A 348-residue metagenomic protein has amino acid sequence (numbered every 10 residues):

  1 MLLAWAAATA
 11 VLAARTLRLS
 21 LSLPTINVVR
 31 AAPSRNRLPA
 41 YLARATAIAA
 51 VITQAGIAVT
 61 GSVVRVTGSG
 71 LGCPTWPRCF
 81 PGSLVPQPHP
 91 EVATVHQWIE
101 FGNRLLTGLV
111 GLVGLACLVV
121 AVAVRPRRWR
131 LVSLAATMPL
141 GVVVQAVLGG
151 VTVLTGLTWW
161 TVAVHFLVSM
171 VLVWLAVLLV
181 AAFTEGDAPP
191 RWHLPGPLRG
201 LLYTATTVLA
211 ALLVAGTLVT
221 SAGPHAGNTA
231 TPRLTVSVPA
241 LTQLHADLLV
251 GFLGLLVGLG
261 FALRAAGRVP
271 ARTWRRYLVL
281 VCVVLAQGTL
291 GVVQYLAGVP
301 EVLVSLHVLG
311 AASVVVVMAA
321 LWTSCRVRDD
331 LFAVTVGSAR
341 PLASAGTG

Functional and structural regions predicted by a protein language model:
W5-L12, V110-A116, S169-T184, L248-L259 (+1 more regions): Hydrophobic cores of alpha-helical transmembrane segments in multi-pass inner/ER membrane proteins, independent
R44-G70, A210-A215: N-terminal signal-anchor transmembrane alpha helix
T53, L140-G141, R199-T220: Alpha-helical transmembrane segments of multi-pass integral membrane proteins
V64-C73, V143-F166, A222-R233, G288-A312: Interfacial helix-loop-helix junctions of multi-pass membrane proteins
R65-E100: Extracytosolic (periplasmic/ER-lumenal) interhelical loops and adjacent juxtamembrane/interface segments of multi-pass
H89-V110, L241-H245: Individual transmembrane alpha-helix segments
A121-A136, F261-L280: Membrane-interface helix-loop-helix junctions at transmembrane boundaries of multi-pass membrane enzymes, predominantly
L212-L253, V257-G260, R264: Membrane-interfacial catalytic/cofactor-binding modules of polytopic membrane enzymes
